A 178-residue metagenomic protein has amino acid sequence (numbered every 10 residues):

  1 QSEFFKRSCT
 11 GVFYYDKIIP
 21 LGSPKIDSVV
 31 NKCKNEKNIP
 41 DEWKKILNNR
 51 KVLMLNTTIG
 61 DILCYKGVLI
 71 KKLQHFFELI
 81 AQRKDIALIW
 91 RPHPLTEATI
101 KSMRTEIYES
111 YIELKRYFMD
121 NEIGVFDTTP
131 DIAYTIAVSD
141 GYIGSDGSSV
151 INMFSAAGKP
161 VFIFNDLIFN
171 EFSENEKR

Functional and structural regions predicted by a protein language model:
Q1-V68: A nucleotide-sugar donor-handling region in carbohydrate enzymes
L21, R91, F164-D166: Generic beta-sheet signal
V52, A87, D140-G141: Structural motif
G60-I70, T96-E109, F172-N175: Short, flexible/disordered intra-domain loops and linkers
V68-I86: Short hydrophobic signal-anchor/transmembrane segments that target glycosyltransferases and glycosylation machinery
A81-T129: Catalytic donor nucleotide-activated moiety binding site of glycosyltransferases and closely related
T129-N175: A donor-sugar binding/catalytic signature common to diverse glycosyltransferases and related nucleotide-sugar
